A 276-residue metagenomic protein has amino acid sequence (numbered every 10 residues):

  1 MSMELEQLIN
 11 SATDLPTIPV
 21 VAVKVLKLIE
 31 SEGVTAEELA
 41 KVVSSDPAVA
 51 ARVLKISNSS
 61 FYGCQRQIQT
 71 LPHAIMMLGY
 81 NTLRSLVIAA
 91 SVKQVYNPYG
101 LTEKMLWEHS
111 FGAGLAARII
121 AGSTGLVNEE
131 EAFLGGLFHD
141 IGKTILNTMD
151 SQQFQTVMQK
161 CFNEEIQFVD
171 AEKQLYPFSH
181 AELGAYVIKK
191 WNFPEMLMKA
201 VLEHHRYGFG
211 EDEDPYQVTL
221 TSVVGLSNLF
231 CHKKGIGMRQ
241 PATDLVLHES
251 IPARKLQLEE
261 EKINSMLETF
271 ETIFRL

Functional and structural regions predicted by a protein language model:
M1-Q7, E249-L276: Terminal helices and disordered tails flanking the catalytic cores of nucleotide-processing hydrolases
M1-T156, F162-D244: Conserved alpha-helical "signature site" that marks functionally important helical segments or helix/loop junctions
